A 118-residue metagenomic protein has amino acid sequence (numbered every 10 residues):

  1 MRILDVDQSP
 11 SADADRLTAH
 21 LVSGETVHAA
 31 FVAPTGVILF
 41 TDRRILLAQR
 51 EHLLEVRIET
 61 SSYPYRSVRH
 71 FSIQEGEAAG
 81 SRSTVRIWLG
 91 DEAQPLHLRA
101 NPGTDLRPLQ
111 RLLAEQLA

Functional and structural regions predicted by a protein language model:
M1-I38, G90, N101-G103, A118: Anionic N-terminal interaction surfaces
L4-L17, L47-S62, E115: Charged, low-complexity, helix/coiled-coil-prone segments
R16, A29, R66-I73, H97-L98 (+1 more regions): Hydrophobic transmembrane alpha-helix bundles
L21-V37, T41-A93: Phosphoinositide-binding peripheral membrane targeting modules
A78, T84-A118: Low-complexity intrinsically disordered segments
